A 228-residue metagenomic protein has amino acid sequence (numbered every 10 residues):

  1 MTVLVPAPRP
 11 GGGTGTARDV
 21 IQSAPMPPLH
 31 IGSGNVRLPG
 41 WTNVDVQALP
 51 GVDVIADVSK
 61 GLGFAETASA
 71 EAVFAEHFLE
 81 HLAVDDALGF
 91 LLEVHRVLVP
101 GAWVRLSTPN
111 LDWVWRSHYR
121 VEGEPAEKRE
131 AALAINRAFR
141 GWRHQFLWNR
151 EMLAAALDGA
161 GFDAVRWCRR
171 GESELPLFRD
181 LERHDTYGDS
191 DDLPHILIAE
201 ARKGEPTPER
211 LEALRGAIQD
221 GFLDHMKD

Functional and structural regions predicted by a protein language model:
M1-V20: Class I SAM-dependent methyltransferase Rossmann-like catalytic core, especially the SAM/SAH-binding loop
A7-G11, L29, G40, E209: Generic low-complexity segments that are intrinsically disordered, proline-rich and/or Lys/Arg-biased
T16-R18, H30, T186-G188: Generic recognition of flexible, low-complexity loop/linker segments
V20, D45, D189-S190: Short secondary-structure boundary/capping segments
S23, G34-N35, D191-L193: A short catalytic or substrate-binding loop motif that flags glycine-/basic-rich loops and adjacent residues that bind
M26-V114, E151, A199-K203: Conserved SAM-binding loop
D86-G89, E93, V99, W103-D228: S-adenosyl-L-methionine-dependent methyltransferase catalytic module, highlighting the catalytic core
